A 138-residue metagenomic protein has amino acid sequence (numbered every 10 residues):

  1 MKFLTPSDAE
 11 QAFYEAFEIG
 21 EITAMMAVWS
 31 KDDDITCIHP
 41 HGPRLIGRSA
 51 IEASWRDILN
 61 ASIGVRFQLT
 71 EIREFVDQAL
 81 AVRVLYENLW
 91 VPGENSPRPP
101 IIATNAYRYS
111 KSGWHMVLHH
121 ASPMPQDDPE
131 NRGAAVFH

Functional and structural regions predicted by a protein language model:
M1-A27, D34-H138: A beta-strand edge to alpha-helix "cap/lid" segment located at domain peripheries
